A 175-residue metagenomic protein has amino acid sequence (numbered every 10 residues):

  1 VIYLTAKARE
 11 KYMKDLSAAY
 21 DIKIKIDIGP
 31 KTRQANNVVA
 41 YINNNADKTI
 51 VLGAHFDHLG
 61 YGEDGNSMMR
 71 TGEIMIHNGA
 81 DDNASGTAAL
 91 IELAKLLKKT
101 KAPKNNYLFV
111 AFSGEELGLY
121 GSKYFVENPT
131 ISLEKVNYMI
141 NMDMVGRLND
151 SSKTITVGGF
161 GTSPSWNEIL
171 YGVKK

Functional and structural regions predicted by a protein language model:
I2, R33, N83, S163-W166: Generic structural signal for well-ordered, non-membrane alpha-helical segments in soluble metabolic enzymes
I2-G79, E92-K104, E127: Soluble metallo-hydrolase cores and metallopeptidase-like ectodomains found primarily in the secretory/periplasmic
L4, R9-E10, N45-D47, F112-K175: Metal-dependent peptidase/peptidase-like ectodomains
D57, D82, D143: Acidic active-site catalytic centers that drive phospho-/nucleotidyl reactions and related ester hydrolyses
I74-N78, D82, T156-G161: Short, contiguous acidic/charged loop-to-helix segments that flank catalytic cores in large enzymes
H77-A88, E116: Short, conserved micro-motifs enriched in small and acidic residues
A84-E92, Y120, Y124: Short amphipathic alpha-helical face segments that pack within enzyme cores and frequently flank/anchor catalytic
E92-Y120, M142: Short helix-loop-beta-strand segments that form the rim/entrance of peptidase-like active sites
